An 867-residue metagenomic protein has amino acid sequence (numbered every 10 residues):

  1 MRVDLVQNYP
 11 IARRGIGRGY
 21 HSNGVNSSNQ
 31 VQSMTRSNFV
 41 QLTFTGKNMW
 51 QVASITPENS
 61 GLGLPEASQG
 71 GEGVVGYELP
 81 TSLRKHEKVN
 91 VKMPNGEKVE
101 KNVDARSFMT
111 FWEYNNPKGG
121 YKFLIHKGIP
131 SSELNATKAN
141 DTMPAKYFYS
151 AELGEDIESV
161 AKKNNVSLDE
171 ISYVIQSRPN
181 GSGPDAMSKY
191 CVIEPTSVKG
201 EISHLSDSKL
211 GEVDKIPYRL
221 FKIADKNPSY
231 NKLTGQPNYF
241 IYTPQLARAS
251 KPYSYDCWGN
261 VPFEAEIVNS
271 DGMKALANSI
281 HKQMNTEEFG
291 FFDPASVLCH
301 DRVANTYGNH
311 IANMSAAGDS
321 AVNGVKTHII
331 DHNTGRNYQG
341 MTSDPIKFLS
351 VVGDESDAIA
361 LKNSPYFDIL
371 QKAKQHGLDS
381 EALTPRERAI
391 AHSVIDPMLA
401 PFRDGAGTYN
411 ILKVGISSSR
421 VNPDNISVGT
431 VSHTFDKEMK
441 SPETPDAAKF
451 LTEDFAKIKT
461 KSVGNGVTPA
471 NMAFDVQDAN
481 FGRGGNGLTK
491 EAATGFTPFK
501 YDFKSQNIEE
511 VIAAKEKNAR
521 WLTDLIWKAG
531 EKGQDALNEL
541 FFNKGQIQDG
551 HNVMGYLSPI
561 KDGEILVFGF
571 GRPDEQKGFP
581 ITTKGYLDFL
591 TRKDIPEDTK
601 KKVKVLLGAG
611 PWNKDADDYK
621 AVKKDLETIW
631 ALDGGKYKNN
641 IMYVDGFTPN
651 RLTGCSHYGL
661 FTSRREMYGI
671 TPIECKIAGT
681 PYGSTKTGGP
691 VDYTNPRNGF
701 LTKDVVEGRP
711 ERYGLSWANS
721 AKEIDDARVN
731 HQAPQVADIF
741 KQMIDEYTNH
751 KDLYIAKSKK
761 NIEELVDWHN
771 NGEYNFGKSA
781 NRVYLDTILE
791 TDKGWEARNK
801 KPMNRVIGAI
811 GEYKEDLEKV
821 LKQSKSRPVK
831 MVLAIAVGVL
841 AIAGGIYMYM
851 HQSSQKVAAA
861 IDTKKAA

Functional and structural regions predicted by a protein language model:
D4-K825: Catalytic cores of carbohydrate-active enzymes across secretory and cytosolic contexts
P828-V832, I842-A859: Short hydrophobic alpha-helical membrane-entry/anchor segments
A858-A867: Long, low-complexity, intrinsically disordered segments
